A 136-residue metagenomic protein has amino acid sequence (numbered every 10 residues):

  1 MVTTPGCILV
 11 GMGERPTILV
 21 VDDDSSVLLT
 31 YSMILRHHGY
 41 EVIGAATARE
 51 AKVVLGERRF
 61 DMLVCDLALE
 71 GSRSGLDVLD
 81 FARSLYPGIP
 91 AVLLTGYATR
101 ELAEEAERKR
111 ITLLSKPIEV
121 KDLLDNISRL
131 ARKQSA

Functional and structural regions predicted by a protein language model:
M1-L19, S84, G88, E119-A136: Non-catalytic signal-transmission and effector/linker regions of two-component phosphorelay proteins
L19, S32, G44-M62, L67-E70 (+1 more regions): Acidic, metal-coordinating helix/loop segments flanking the phosphotransfer/catalytic sites of two-component signaling
S25-I43: Two-component/phosphorelay signaling modules centered on CheY-like receiver
G39-Y40, F60, I111: Short phosphate-binding/catalytic loops that engage adenosine nucleotides
G56-R58, F81-G88, R108-K109: Conserved phosphotransfer cores of two-component systems
R73-D77, S84, Y97-S115, K121 (+1 more regions): Alpha4 helix (beta4-alpha4-beta5 surface) of REC/receiver domains from two-component response regulators
